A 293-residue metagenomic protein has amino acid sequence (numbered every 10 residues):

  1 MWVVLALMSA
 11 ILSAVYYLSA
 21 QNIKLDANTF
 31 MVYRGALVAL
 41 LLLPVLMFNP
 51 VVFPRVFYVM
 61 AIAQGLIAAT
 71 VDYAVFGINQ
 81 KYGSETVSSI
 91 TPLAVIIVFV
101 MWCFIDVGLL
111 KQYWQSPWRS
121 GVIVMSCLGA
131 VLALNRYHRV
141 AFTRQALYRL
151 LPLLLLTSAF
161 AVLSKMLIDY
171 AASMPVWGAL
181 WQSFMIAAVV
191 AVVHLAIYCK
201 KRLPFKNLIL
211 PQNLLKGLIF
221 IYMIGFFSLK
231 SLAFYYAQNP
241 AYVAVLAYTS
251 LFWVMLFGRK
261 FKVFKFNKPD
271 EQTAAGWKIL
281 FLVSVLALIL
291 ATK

Functional and structural regions predicted by a protein language model:
M1-L66, D72-Y82, V87-S89, Q112-W118 (+6 more regions): Membrane-interface interhelical linkers
I11, V15, T70, I97-V100 (+3 more regions): Residue positions within transmembrane alpha-helices of multi-pass solute transporters
L43, C103, S158, L282-A291: Aromatic-anchored segments of alpha-helical transmembrane domains
V87-W102, L153: Glycine-rich segments within core transmembrane alpha-helices of 12-TM secondary carriers
V98-D106, S164, I168, K230 (+1 more regions): Small-residue (Gly/Pro/Ala) motifs that create kinks and tight helix-helix packing interfaces
L232-T249: Short alpha-helical packing/oligomerization segments
V245, S250, M255-K260: Charged, low-complexity intrinsically disordered regulatory/assembly segments
